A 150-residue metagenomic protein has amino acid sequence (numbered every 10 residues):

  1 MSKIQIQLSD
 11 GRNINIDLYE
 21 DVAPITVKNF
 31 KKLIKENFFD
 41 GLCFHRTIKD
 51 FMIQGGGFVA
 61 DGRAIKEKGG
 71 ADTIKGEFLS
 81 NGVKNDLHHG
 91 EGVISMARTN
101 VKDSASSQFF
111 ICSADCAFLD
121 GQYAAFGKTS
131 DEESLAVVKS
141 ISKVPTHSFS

Functional and structural regions predicted by a protein language model:
M1-S150: Cyclophilin-like peptidyl-prolyl cis-trans isomerases
